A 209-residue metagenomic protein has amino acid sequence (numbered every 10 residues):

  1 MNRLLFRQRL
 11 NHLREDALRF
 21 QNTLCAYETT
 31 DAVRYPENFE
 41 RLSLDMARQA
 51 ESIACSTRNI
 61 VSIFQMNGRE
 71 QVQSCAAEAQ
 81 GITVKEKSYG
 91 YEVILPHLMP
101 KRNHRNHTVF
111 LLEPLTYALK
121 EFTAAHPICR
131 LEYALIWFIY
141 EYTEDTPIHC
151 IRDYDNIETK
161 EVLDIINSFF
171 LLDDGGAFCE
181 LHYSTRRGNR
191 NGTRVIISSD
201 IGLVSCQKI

Functional and structural regions predicted by a protein language model:
M1-M66, E70, S74, Q80 (+1 more regions): N-terminal targeting/trafficking signals and adjacent low-complexity tails
T83-K87, P127-E132, R187: Short glycine/proline-enriched loop/turn "hinge" motifs that connect secondary-structure elements and lie
T83-M99, I139-Y142: Short amphipathic
S88-G90, H104-V109: Long, charged, low-complexity intrinsically disordered regions
K101-N103, D145-P147, G202-K208: Short, surface-exposed beta-strand/loop "edge" segments at domain boundaries and coil↔beta transitions
H107-P147: An N-terminal amphipathic alpha-helical segment
Y142-T185: Short, hydrophobic/π-rich interface segment
G176-I209: C-terminal edge-of-domain segments
